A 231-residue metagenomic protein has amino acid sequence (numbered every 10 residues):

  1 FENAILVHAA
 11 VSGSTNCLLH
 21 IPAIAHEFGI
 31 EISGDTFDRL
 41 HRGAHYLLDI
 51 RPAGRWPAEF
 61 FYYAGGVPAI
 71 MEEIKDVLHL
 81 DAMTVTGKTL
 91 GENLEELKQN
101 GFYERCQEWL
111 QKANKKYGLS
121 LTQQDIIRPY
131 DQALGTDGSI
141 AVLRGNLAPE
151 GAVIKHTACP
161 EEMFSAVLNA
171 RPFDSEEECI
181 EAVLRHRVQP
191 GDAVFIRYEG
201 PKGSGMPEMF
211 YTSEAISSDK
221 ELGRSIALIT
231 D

Functional and structural regions predicted by a protein language model:
F1-T230: Catalytic or ion-coupling anion/metal-binding cores of large enzyme and transporter domains
